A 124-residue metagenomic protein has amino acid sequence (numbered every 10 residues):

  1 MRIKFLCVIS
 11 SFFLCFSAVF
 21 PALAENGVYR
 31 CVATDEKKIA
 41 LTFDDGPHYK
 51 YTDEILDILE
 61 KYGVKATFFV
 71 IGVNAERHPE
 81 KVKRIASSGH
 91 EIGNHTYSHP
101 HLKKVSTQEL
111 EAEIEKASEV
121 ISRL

Functional and structural regions predicted by a protein language model:
M1-F12: Bacterial N-terminal signal peptides that target proteins for export
I9-S10, F20, A33: N-terminal non-cleavable signal-anchor helices
L23-V105, E109, E113-V120: Active-site beta->alpha N-cap acidic-glycine motif
L124: Active-site acidic/histidine proton-transfer and metal-coordination neighborhood in alpha/beta enzyme cores
